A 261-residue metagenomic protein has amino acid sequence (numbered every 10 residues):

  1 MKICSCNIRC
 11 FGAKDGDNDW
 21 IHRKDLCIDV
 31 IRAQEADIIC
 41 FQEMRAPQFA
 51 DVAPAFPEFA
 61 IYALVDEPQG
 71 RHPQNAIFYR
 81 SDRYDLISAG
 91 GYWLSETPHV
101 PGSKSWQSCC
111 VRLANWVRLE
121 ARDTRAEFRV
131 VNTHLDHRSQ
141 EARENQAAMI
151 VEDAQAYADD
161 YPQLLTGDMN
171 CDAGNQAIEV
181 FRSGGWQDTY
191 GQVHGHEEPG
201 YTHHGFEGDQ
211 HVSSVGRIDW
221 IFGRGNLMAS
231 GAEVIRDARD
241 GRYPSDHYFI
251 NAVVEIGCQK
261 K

Functional and structural regions predicted by a protein language model:
M1-A13, I87-Y92, W116, A126-D136: Active-site-proximal beta-strand elements of phosphoester/diester hydrolases
M1-A55, D66-P73, A148, I256-K261: N-terminal, active-site-proximal structural segment of metallo-dependent hydrolase catalytic domains
S5-R23, S95-C109, Q210: Acidic/histidine-rich helix-loop elements that form or flank divalent-metal/phosphate-binding sites at the catalytic
R9, R45, H134-D136, M169-D172 (+2 more regions): Catalytic metal-binding/acid-base residues of hydrolase active sites
I38-E127, E233-V234: Structured beta-strand-rich core segments of catalytic domains in phosphoester-bond hydrolases
I39-Q42, A63-L64, L164-D168, D188-G191: Active-site neighborhood of phospho(di)ester-bond hydrolases with catalytic His/Asp-centered motifs
R83-D85, A89, E141, N145 (+2 more regions): Metal-dependent phosphoester-hydrolase catalytic domains
